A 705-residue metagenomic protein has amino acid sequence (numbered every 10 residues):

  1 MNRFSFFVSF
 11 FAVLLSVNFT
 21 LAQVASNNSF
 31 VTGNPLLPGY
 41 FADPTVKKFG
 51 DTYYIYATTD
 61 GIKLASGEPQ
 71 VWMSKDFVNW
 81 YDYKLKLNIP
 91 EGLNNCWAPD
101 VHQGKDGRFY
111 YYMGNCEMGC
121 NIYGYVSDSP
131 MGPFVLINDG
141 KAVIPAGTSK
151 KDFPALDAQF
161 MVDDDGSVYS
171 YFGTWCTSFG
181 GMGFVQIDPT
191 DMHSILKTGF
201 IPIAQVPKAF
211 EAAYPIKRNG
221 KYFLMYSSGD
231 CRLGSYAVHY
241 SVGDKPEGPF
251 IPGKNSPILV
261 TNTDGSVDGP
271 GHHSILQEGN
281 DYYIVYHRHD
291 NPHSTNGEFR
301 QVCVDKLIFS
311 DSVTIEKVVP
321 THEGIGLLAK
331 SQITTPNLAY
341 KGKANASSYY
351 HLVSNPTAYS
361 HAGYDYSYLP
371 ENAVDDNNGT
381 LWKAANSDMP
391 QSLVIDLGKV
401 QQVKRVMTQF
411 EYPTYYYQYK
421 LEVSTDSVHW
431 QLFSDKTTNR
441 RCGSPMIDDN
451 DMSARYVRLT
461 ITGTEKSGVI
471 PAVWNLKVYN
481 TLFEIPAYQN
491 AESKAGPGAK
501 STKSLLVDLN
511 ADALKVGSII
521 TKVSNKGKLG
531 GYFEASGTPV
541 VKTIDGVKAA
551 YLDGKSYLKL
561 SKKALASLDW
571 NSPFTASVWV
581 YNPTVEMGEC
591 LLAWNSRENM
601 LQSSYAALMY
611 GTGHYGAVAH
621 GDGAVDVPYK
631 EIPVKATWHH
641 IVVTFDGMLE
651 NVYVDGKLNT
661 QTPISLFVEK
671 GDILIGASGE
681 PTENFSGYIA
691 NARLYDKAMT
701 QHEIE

Functional and structural regions predicted by a protein language model:
Q23-A98, Q103-L156, M161-P207, K217-F223 (+4 more regions): Beta-rich carbohydrate-recognition and catalytic domains
A329-G398, Q409-T414, D435-K436, R441 (+2 more regions): Disordered, acidic Ser/Thr/Pro-rich linker "stalks" and the adjacent N-terminal cap of the next globular domain
S387-M389, P413-F483: Trp- and acidic/polar-enriched beta-sheet ligand-binding modules for extracellular glycan and matrix recognition
H429, L482-L505, V516, Y688-E705: Extended recognition patches within non-cytosolic domains
T502-L506, A513-Y532, T543, D553-G616 (+5 more regions): Extracellular glycan-recognition modules
G616-H640: Short, aromatic/His-centered strand-loop micro-motif at the edge of beta-sheets
T637-N651: Localized edge beta-strand/strand-to-loop motifs within extracellular or lumenal beta-rich domains
Q661-Y688: Flexible glycan-contacting loops in extracellular carbohydrate-active proteins
